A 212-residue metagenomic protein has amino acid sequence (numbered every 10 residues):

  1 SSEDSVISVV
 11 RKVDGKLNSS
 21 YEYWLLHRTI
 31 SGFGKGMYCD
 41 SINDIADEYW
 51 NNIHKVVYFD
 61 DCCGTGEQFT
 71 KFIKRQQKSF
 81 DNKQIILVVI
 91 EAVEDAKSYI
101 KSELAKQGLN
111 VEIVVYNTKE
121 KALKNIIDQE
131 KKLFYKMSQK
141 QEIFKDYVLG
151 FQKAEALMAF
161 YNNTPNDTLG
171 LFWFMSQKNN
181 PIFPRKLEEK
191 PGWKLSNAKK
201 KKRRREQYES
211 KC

Functional and structural regions predicted by a protein language model:
S1-Y21, K74-C212: PRPP-dependent phosphoribosyltransferase catalytic core
S5, H54-K55: Conserved acidic residues
D14-H54, D60, G64-K71: Short, glycine/charge-rich flexible loops or terminal/linker lids adjacent to PRPP-binding catalytic cores
V56-F59, V88-I90: Acidic beta-strand-to-loop metal/phosphate-binding motif
